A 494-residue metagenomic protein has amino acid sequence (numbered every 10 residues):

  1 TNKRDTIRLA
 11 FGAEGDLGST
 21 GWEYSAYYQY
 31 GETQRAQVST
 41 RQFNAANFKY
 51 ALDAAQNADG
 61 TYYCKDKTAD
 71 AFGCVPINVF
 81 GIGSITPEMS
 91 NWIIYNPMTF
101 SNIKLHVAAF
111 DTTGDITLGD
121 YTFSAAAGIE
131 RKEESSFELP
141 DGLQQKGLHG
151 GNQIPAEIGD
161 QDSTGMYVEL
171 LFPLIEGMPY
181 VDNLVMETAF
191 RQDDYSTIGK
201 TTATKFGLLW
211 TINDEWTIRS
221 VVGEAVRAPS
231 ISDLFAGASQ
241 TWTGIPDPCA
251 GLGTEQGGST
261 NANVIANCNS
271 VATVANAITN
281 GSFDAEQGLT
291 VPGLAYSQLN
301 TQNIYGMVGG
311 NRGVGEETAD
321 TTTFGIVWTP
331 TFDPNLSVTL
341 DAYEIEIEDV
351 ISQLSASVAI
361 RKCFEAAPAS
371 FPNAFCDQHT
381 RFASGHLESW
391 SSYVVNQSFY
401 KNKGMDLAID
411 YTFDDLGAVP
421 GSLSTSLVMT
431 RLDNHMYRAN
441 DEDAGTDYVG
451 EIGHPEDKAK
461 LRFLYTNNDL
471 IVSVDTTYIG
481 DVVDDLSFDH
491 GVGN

Functional and structural regions predicted by a protein language model:
T1-T164, P179, G223-E316, T339-D406 (+1 more regions): Surface-exposed, low-complexity loop segments enriched in small/polar and acidic residues
I7-F11, K104-T112, T164-L170, T202-L208 (+6 more regions): Hydrophobic, lipid-facing positions within transmembrane beta-strands of outer-membrane proteins
A10-D16, T113-D115, Y167-P173, G207-T211 (+6 more regions): Transmembrane beta-barrel domains of outer membrane proteins
L17, Y28-A36, I129-F137, L174 (+10 more regions): Transmembrane beta-strands of outer-membrane beta-barrel pores
G18-T20, T117-D120, S163, I175-V181 (+8 more regions): Outer-membrane beta-barrel channels and translocator barrels
W22-A26, L118, F123-A127, D182-T188 (+7 more regions): Transmembrane beta-strands of outer-membrane beta-barrel proteins
D160, D193-T202, T318-D320, I409: Solvent-exposed loop/turn segments connecting transmembrane beta-strands in outer-membrane beta-barrel proteins
T241, L423-N494: C-terminal beta-barrel architecture of Gram-negative outer-membrane proteins
